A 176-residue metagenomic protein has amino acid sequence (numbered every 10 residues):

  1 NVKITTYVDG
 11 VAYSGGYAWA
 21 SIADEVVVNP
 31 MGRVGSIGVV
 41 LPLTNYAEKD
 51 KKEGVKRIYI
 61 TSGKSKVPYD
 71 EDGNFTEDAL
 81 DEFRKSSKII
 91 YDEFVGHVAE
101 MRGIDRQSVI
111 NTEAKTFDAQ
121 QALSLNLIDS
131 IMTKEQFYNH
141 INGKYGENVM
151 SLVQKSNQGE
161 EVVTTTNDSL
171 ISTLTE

Functional and structural regions predicted by a protein language model:
N1-V2, V11, Y17-M101, S151-Q154 (+1 more regions): Small-residue-centered hinge/linker elements
Y7-Y13, N111-K115: Glycine-rich beta-to-alpha transition loops that act as phosphate-gripper elements at the mouths of alpha/beta enzyme
V8-A12, D129, E135: A mature extracytoplasmic/lumenal domain signature
D24-E25, K85, A114-K115, D129-T133: Well-ordered beta-strand positions
S87, Y91-Q121: Secondary-structure end/capping motifs
E135-K155, E160: C-terminal intrinsically disordered, low-complexity extensions immediately downstream of enzyme catalytic cores
